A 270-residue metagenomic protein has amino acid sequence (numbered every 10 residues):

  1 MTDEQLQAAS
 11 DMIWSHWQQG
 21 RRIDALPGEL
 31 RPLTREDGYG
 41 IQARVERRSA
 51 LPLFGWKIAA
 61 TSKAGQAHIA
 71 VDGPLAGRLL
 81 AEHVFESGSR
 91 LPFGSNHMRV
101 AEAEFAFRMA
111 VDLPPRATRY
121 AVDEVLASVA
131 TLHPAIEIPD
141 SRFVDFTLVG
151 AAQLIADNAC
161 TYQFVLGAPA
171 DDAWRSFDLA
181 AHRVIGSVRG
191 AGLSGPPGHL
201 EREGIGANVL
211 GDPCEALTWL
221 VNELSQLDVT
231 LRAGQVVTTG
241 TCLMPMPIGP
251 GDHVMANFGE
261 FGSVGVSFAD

Functional and structural regions predicted by a protein language model:
T2-G211, H253, S263-D270: Catalytic-core "active-site belt" of small-molecule-metabolizing enzymes, emphasizing His/Asp/Glu-rich regions
H16, L227-T230, F261: Hydrophobic alpha-helical segments
R47, L243, G249-P250: N-terminal low-complexity, intrinsically disordered patches enriched in charged
P213-P245: A conserved acidic, glycine/proline-rich C-terminal tail/linker
G240-T241, F258, F268-D270: Active-site proximal loops enriched in glycine and acidic residues that flank catalytic Cys/His/Asp and coordinate
L243-M246, E260-S263: Short, charged beta-turn/beta-strand-edge "cap" motif at the junction between a beta-strand and an adjacent loop
P250-E260: A short alpha/beta connector and helix-capping loop motif
